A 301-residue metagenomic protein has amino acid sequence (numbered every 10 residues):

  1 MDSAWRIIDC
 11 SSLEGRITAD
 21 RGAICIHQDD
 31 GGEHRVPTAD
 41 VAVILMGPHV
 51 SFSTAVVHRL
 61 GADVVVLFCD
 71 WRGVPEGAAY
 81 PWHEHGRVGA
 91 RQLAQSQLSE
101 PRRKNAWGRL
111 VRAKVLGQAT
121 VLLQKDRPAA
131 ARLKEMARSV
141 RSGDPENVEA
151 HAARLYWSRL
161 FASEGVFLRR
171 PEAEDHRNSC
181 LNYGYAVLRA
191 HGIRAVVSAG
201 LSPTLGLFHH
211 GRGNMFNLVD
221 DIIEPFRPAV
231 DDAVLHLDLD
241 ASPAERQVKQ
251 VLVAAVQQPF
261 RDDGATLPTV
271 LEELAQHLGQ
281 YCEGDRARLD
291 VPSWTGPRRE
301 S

Functional and structural regions predicted by a protein language model:
M1-E33: N-terminal, Lys/Arg-enriched amphipathic/low-complexity engagement segments that precede the first folded domain
A4-I7, E14-G15, V74-S301: Active-site helix-to-loop segments that bind/position phosphate- or nucleotide-bearing substrates and donors across
I17-T18, V36-T38, A173: Solvent-exposed alpha-helices and their adjacent loops that cap or buttress functional pockets in soluble metabolic
G32, P37-V88: Glycine/small-residue-rich interface belts in oligomeric ring/scaffold proteins and their assembly partners
